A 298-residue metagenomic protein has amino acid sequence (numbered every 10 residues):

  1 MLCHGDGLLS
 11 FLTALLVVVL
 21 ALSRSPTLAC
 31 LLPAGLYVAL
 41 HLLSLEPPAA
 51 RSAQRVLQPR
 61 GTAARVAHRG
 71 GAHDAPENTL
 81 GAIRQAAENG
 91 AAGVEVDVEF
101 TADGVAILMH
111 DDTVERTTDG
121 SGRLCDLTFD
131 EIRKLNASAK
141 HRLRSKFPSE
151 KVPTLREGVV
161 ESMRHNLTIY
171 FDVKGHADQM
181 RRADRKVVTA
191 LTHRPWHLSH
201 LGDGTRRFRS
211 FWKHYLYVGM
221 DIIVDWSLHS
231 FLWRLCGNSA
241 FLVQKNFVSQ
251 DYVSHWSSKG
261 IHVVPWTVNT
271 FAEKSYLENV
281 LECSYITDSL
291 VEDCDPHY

Functional and structural regions predicted by a protein language model:
M1-Y298: Phosphate-group recognition and catalysis centered on beta-loop-alpha active-site segments
